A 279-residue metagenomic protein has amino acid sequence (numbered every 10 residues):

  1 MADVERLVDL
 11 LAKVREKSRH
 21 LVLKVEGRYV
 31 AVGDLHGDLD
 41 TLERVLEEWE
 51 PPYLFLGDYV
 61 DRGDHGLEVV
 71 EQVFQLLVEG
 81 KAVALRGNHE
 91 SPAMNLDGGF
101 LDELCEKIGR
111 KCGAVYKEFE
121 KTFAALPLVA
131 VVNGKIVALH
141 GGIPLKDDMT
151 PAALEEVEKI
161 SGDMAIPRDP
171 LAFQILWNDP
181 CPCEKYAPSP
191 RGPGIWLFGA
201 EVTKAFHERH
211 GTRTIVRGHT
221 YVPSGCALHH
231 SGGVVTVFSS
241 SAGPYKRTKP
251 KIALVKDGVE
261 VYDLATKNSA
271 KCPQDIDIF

Functional and structural regions predicted by a protein language model:
M1-F279: Feature recognizes metal-dependent phosphohydrolase scaffolds
